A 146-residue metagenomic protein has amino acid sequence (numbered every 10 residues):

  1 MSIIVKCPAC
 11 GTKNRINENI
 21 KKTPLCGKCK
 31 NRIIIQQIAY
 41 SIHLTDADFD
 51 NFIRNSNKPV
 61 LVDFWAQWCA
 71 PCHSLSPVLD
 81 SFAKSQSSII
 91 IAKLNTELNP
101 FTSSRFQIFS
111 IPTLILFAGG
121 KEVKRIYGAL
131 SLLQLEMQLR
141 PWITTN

Functional and structural regions predicted by a protein language model:
M1-L61, Q67-S85, I90, P100-F101 (+3 more regions): Proteins that catalyze or organize thiol-disulfide redox chemistry and the adjacent proteostasis machinery handling
N95-E97: Conserved acidic residues
S110: Glycine-rich phosphate-binding loop
